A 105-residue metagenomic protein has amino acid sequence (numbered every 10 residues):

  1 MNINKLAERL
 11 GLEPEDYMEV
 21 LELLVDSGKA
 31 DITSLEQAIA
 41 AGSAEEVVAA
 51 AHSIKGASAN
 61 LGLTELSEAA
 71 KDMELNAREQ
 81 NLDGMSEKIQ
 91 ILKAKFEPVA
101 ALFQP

Functional and structural regions predicted by a protein language model:
M1-A49, S53-P105: Two-component system phosphorelay core
